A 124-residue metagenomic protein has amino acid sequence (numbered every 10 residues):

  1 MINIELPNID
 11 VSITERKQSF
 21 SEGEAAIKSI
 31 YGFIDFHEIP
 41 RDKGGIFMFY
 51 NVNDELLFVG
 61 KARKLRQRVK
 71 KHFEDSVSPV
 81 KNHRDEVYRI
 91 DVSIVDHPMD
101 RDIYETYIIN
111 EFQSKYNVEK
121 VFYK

Functional and structural regions predicted by a protein language model:
M1-R63, D102-I103: GIY-YIG nuclease catalytic motif and its immediate N-terminal context
I13-E15, P79, K115, Y123: A generic membrane alpha-helix/interface feature
A25, E38, V52-E55, V77-S78 (+3 more regions): Short linear sequence elements within intrinsically disordered, low-complexity coil regions
I39-R41, R84, K124: A short beta-turn/loop motif at secondary-structure boundaries
G44, R66-E74, Y88-K124: Structure-specific nucleic-acid interaction/processing domains
F49-V80, Y107: GIY-YIG-like beta-to-alpha core
P79-V87: Short, conserved catalytic or adaptor-binding loops enriched in Gly and charged residues
